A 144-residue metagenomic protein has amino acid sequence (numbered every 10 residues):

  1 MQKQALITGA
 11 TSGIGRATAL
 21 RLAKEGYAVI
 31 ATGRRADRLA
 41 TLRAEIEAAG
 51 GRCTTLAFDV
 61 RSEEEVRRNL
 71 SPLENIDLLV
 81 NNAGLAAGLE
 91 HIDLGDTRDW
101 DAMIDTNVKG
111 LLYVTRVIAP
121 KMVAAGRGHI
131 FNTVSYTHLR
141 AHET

Functional and structural regions predicted by a protein language model:
K3, G51-R52, I76, M122-S135: Active-site loop of short-chain dehydrogenase/reductase
T11-S12: Conserved glycine-rich cofactor-binding loop
Y27-T41: Conserved glycine-rich Rossmann-like NAD(P)H-binding loop of the short-chain dehydrogenase/reductase
A57-R68, T97: The beta1-alpha1 cofactor-binding region of Rossmann-like NAD(H)/NADP(H)-dependent oxidoreductases
E90-I92, D96-I104: Substrate-binding pocket helix/loop in short-chain dehydrogenase/reductase
T115-R116: A short, exposed helix-loop element centered on a Lys and neighboring polar residues
T137-T144: Conserved small/polar residues in nucleotide/adenosyl-binding loops
